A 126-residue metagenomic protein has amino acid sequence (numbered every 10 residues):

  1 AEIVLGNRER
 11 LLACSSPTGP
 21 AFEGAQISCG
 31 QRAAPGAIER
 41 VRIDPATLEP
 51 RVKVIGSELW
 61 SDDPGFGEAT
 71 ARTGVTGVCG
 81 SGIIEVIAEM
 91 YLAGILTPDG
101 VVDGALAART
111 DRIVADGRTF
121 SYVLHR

Functional and structural regions predicted by a protein language model:
E2-R126: Helical "lid/coupling" subdomains associated with nucleotide-phosphate turnover
